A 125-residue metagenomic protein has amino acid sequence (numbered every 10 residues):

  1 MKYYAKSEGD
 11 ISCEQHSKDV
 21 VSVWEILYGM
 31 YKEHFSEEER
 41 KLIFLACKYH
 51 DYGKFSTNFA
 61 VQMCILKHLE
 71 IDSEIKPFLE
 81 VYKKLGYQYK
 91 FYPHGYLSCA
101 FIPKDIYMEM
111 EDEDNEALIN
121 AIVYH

Functional and structural regions predicted by a protein language model:
M1-H125: Metal-dependent phosphohydrolase cores
